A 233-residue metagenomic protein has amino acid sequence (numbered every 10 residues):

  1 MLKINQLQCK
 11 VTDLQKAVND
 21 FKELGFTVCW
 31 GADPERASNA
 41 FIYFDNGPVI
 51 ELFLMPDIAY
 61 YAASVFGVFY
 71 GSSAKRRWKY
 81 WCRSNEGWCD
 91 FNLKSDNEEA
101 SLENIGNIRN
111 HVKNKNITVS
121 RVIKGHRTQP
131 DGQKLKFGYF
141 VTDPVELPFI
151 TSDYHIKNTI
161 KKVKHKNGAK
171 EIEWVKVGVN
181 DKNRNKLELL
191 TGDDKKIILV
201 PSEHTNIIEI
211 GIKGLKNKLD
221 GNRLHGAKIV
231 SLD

Functional and structural regions predicted by a protein language model:
M1-I4, C9-C29, F44-D233: Glyoxalase I/VOC metalloenzyme domain signal
P34-S38, H204-N206: Short acidic/glycine-enriched loop/turn segments that link adjacent beta-strands
